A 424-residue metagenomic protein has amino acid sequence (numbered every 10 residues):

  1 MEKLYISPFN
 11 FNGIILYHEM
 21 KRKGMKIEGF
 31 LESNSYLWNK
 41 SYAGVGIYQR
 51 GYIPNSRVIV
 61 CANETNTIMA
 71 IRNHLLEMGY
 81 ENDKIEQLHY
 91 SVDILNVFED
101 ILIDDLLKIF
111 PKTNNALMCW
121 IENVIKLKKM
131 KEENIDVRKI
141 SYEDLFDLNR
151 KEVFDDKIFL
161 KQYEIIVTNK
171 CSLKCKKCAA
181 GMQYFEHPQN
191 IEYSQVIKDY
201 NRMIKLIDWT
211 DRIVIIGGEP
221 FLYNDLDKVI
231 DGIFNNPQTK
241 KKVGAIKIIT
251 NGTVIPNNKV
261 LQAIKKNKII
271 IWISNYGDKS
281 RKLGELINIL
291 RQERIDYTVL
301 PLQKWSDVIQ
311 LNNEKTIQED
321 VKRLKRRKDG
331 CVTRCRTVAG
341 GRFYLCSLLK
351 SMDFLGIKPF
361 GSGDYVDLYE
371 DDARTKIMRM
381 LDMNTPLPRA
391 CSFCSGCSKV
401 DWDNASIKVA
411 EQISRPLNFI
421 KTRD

Functional and structural regions predicted by a protein language model:
M1-E143: Hydrophobic, well-ordered beta-alpha structural blocks that scaffold small-molecule cofactor pockets
V58, I85, I213, I246-I248 (+1 more regions): Hydrophobic/aromatic residues located in beta-strands of well-ordered beta-sheets within soluble catalytic
N115-I248, I255, P416-D424: Conserved alpha-helical substructure of the radical SAM core
F159-I166, E314-D320, D372-T385: Short, intrinsically disordered, charge-biased short linear motifs at domain edges
C171, C175-C178, C331, C346 (+1 more regions): Short cysteine clusters
A180-Q189, V400-E411: Iron-sulfur (Fe-S) cluster-binding segments and ferredoxin-like electron-carrier domains, especially [2Fe-2S]
L222-L349, F354: Conserved AdoMet/S-adenosylmethionine-binding subsite of the radical SAM
D296-T298, L302-D307, L348-N404: C-terminal accessory region of radical SAM enzymes
